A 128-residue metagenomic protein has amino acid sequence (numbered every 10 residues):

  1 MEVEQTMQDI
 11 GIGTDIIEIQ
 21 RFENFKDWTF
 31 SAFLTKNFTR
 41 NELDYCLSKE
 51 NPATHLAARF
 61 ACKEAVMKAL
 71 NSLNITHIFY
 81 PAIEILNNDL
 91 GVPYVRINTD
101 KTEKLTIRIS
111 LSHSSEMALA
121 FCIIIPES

Functional and structural regions predicted by a protein language model:
E2-S128: Core catalytic alpha/beta fold that binds nucleotide/phospho-ligands
